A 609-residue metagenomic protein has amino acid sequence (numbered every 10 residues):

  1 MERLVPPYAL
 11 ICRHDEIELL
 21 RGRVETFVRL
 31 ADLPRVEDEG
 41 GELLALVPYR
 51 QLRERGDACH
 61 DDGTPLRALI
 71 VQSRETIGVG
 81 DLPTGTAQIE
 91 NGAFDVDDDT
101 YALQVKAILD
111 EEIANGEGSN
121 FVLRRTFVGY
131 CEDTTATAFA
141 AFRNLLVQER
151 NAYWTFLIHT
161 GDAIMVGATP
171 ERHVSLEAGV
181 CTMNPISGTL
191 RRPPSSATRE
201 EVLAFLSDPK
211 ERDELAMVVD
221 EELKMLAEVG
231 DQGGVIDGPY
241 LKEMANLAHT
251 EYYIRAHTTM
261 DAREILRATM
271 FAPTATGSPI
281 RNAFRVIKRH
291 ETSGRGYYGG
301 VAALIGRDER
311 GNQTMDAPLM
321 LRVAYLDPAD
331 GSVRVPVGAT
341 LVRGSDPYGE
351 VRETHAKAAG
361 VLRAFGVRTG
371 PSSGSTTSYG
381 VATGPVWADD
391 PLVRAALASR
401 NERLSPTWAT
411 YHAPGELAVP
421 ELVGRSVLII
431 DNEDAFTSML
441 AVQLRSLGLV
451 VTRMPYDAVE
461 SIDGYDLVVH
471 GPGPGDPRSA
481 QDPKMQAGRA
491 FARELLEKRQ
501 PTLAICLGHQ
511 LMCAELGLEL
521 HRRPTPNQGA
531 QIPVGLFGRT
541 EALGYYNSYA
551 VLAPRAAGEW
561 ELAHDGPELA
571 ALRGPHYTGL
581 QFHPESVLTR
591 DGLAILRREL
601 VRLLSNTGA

Functional and structural regions predicted by a protein language model:
L4-D15, V122-D213, I305-V335: An anion-binding catalytic pocket shared by soluble metabolic enzymes
C12-T137, E211-D213, D231, D237-K242 (+2 more regions): Non-catalytic accessory segments adjacent to catalytic cores
S73-G92, Y130, L190, A197-K288 (+1 more regions): Contiguous alpha-helical scaffold segments within structured protein domains that host functional hotspots
R255-A388: Conserved hydrophobic core element of enzyme catalytic domains
G384-V419, S586-A609: Acyltransferase
V419-V427: A short, charged/proline- and glycine-enriched loop that marks the coil->beta-strand transition at the N-terminal
S426-V427, D434-A504, L516, L604: Flexible gly/pro-rich beta->alpha loop and the following alpha-helix that scaffold active-site loops
R489-L495, P501-I505, H509-R598: Pocket-forming structural segment of enzyme catalytic cores
